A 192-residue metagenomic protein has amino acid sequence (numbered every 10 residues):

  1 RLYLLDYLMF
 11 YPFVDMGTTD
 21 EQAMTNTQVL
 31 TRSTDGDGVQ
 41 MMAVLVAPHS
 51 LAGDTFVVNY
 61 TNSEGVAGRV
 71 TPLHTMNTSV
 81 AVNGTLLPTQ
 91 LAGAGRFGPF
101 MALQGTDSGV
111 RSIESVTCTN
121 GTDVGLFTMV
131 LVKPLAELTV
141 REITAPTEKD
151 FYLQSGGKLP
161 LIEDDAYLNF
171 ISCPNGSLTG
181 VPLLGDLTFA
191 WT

Functional and structural regions predicted by a protein language model:
R1-T192: Polar, enzyme-active/binding microenvironments
